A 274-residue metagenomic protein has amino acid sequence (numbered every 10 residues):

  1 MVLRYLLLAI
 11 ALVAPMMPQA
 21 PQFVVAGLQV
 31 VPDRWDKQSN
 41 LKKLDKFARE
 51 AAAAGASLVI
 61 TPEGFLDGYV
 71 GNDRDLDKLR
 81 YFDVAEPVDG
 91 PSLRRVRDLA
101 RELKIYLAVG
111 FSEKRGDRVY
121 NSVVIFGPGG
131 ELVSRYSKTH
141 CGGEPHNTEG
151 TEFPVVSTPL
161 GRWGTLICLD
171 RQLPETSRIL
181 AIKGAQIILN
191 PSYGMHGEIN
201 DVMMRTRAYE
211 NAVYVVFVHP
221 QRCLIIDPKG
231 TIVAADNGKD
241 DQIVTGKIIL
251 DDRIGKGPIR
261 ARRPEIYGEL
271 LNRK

Functional and structural regions predicted by a protein language model:
M1-L8: Sec-dependent signal peptide recognition, specifically the positively charged N-region followed immediately by
A9-M17: Hydrophobic h-region of N-terminal signal peptides that target proteins for export in Gram-negative bacteria
P21-D33: Short beta-strand segments enriched in small/hydrophobic residues
V31-R34, F65-G68, E113-G116, C141-G143 (+3 more regions): Solvent-exposed loop/turn segments at secondary-structure junctions within structured extracellular/periplasmic domains
K37, K46-P128, G197-Y209: Cys-nucleophile CN-hydrolase/nitrilase-fold catalytic domain and related Cys-dependent amidase chemistry that acts on
S39-A48, R171-R178: Short, acidic/polar
A85, D98, K114-K183, V202 (+4 more regions): Active-site catalytic loop in hydrolytic enzyme cores
A85-Y106, R162, R171-K247: CN hydrolase (nitrilase-like) catalytic-core segments centered on the catalytic cysteine and neighboring Lys/Glu
